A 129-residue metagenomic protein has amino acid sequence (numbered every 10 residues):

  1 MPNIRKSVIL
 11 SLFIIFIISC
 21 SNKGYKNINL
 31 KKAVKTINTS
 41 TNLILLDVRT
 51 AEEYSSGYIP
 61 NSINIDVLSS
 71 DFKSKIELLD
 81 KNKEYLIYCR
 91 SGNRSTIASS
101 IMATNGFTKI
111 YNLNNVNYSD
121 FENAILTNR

Functional and structural regions predicted by a protein language model:
P2-R5, F16, C20-T36, L43 (+2 more regions): Rhodanese-like catalytic fold shared by cysteine-dependent sulfurtransferases and DSP/PTP-type phosphatases
R5-S11: Sec-dependent signal peptide recognition, specifically the positively charged N-region followed immediately by
L45-D47: Structural scaffold elements adjacent to functional motifs in cytosolic proteins
Y88: Short, surface-exposed ligand- or partner-binding patches at beta-edge/loop junctions that are enriched in aromatics
